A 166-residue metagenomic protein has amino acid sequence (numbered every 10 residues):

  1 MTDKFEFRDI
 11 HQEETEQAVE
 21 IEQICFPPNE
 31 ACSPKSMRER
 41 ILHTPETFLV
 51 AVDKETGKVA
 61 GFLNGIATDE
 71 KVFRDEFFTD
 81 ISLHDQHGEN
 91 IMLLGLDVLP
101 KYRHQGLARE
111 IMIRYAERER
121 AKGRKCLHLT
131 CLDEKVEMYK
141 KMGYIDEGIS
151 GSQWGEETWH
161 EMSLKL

Functional and structural regions predicted by a protein language model:
K4-A18: A short beta-loop-alpha structural element at the N-terminal edge of CoA-dependent acyl/N-acetyltransferase catalytic
I10, L96-V98: Hydrophobic adenine-recognition pocket in adenosine-nucleotide-binding enzymes
P27-E55, F62-L83: Active-site rim helix/loop that mediates acceptor-substrate recognition in acyltransferases
K58-L96, R103, I113, S152-T158: Conserved acyl-donor/pantetheine-binding loop and adjacent beta-alpha core of acyl/acetyltransferases and related
A67-E70, H128-T130, K140, I145-E161: Conserved catalytic-core motifs of GNAT/GCN5-like acyltransferases
D85-Q86, L99-E110, K122, V136-E137 (+1 more regions): Conserved glycine-rich acetyl-CoA-binding loop
M112, R118-L132: Conserved GNAT acetyl-CoA-binding A-motif
